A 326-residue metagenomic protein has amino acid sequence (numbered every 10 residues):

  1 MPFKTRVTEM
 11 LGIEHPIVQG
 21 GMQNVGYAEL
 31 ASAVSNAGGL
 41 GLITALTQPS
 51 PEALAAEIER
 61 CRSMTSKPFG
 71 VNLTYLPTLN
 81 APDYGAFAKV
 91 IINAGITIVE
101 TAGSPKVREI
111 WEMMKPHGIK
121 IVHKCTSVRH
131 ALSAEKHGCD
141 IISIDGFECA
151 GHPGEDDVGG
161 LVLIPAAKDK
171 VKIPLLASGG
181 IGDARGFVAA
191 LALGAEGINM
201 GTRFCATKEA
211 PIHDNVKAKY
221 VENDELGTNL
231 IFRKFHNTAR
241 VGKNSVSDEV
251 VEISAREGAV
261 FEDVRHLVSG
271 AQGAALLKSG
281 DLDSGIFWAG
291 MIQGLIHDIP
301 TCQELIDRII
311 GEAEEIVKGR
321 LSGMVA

Functional and structural regions predicted by a protein language model:
M1-K170: Active-site entrance/lid segments in N-terminal catalytic domains of soluble metabolic enzymes
M22, G180-I181: Active-site metal-binding loops of divalent metal-dependent hydrolases
G154-L176, G182-A326: Conserved active-site-proximal phosphate/metal-binding subdomains
